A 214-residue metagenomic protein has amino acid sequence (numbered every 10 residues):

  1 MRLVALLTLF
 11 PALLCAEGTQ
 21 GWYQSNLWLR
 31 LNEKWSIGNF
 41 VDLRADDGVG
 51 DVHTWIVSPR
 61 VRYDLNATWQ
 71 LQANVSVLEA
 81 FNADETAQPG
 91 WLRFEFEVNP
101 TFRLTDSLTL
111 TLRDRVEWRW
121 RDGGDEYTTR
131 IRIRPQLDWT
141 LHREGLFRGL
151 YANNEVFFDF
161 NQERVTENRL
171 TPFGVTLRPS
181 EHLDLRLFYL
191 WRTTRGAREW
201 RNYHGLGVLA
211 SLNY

Functional and structural regions predicted by a protein language model:
A16-G18, A45-G50, N82-P89, R121-E126 (+2 more regions): Outer-membrane beta-barrel domain signature
A16-I56: Short glycine/proline- and aromatic-enriched beta-strand/turn motifs that initiate or cap beta-hairpins
T19-G21, H53-W55, G90-F94, Y127-I133 (+2 more regions): Residues that define the transmembrane beta-barrel architecture of outer-membrane proteins
S25, S58-P59, F96-V98, I133-L137 (+2 more regions): Membrane-embedded beta-strands of outer-membrane beta-barrel proteins, especially the hydrophobic/small aromatic
K34-N39, T68-A73, D106-L110, R143-R148 (+1 more regions): Repeated loop/turn-to-beta-strand initiation elements of outer-membrane beta-barrel proteins
V41-D47, V75-F81, F102, V116-W120 (+4 more regions): Transmembrane beta-strands of outer-membrane beta-barrel pores
R60-H142: Gram-negative (and chloroplast) outer-membrane scaffold detector with strong preference for beta-barrel transmembrane
V98-F102, L177, N202-Y214: Outer-membrane beta-barrel "beta-signal"
